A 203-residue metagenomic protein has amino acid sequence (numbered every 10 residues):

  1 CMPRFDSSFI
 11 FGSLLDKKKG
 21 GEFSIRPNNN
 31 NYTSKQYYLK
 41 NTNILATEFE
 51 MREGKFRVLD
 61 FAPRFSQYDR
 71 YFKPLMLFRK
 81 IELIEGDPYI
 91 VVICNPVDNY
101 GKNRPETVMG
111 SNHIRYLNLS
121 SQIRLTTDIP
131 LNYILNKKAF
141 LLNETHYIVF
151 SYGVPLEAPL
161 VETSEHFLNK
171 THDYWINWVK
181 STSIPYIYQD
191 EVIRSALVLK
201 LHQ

Functional and structural regions predicted by a protein language model:
C1-Q203: Acidic, mature catalytic/reactive cores of soluble proteins
